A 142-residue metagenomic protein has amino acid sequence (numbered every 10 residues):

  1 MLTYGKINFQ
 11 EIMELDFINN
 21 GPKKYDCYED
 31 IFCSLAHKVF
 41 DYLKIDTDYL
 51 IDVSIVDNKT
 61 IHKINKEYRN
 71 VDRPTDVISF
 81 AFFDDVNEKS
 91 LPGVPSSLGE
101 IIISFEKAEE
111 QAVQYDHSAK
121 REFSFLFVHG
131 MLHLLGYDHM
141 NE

Functional and structural regions predicted by a protein language model:
M1-S124, L132-E142: An acidic/histidine-cluster motif and surrounding catalytic segment that typifies divalent-metal-assisted enzyme active
